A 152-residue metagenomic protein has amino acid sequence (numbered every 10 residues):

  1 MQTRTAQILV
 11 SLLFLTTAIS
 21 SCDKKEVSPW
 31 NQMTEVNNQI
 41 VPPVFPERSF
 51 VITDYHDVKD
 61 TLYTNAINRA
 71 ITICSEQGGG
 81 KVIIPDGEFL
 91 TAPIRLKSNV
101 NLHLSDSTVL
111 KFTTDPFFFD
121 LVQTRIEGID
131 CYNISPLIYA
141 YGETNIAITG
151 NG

Functional and structural regions predicted by a protein language model:
Q2-Q7, S11, S21-N101, S105-G152: Extracellular "leader-to-stem" segments immediately downstream of a signal peptide or signal-anchor in secreted/lumenal
T16-A18: N-terminal signal peptide c-region/cleavage motif recognized by signal peptidases
